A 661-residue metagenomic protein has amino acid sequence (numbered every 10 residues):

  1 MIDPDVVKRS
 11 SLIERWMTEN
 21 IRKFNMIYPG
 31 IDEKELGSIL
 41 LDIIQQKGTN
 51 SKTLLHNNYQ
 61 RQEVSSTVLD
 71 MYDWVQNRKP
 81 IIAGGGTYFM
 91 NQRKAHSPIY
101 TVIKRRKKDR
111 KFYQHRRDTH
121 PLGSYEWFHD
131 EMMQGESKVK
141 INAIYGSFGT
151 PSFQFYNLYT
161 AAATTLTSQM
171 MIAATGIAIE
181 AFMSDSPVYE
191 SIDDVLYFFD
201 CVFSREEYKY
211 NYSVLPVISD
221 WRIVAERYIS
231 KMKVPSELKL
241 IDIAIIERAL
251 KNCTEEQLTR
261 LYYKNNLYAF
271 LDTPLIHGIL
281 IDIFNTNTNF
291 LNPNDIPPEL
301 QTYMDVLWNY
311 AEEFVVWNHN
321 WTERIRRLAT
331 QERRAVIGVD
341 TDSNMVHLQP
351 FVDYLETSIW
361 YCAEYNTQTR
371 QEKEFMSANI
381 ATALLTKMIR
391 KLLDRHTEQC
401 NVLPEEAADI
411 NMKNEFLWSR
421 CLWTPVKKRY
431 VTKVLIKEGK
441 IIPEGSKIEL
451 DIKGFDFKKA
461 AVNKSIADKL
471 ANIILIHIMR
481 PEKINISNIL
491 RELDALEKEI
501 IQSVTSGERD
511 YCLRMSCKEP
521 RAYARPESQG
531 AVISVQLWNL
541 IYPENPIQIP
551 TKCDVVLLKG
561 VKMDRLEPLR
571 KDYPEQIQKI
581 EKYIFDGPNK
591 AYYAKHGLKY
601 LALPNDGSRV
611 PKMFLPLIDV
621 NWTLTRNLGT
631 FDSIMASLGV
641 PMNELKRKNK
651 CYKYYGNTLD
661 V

Functional and structural regions predicted by a protein language model:
M1-V661: Conserved acidic
